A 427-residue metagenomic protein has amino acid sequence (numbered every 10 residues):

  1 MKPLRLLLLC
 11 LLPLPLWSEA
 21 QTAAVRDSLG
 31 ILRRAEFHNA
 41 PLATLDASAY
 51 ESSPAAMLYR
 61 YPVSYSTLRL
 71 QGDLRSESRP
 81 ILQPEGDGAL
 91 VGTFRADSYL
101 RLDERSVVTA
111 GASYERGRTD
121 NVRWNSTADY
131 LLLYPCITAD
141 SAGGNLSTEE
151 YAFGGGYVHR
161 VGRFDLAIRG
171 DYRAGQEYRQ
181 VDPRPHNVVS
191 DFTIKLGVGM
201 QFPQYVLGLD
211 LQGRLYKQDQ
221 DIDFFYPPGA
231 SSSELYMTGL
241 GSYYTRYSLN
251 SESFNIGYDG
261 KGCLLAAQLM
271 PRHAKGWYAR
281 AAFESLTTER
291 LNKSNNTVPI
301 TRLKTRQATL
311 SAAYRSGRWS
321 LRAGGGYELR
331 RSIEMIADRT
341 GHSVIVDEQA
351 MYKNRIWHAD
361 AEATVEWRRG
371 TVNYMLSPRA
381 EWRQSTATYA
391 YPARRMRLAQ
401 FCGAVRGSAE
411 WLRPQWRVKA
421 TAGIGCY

Functional and structural regions predicted by a protein language model:
A20-D120: N-terminal, post-signal peptide beta-strand-biased segments of exported outer-membrane/organellar beta-barrel and other
A56, S78-E85, N121-T127, Y178-H186 (+4 more regions): Outer-membrane beta-barrel translocator domains and adjoining extracellular loop/strand segments of Gram-negative
S64-L70, V107-A112, F164-G170, L207-L211 (+7 more regions): Transmembrane beta-strands of outer-membrane beta-barrel proteins
L70-S78, Y114-R118, H159-R163, Y172-Q176 (+9 more regions): Transmembrane beta-strands of outer-membrane beta-barrel pores
P84-L90, G143-S147, R184-V188, N255-K261 (+3 more regions): Replace "Gram-negative outer membrane beta-barrel proteins" with "bacterial and organellar outer membrane beta-barrel
F94-L100, F153-H159, I194-M200, L265-P271 (+5 more regions): Residues on the lipid-exposed face of transmembrane beta-strands in outer-membrane beta-barrel proteins
R123-I137, Q212-D259, T287-I300: Short, flexible helix-coil linker/hinge segments at the edges of structured domains or between repeats
S242-A380: Long, internal scaffold/assembly segments composed of regular secondary structure
